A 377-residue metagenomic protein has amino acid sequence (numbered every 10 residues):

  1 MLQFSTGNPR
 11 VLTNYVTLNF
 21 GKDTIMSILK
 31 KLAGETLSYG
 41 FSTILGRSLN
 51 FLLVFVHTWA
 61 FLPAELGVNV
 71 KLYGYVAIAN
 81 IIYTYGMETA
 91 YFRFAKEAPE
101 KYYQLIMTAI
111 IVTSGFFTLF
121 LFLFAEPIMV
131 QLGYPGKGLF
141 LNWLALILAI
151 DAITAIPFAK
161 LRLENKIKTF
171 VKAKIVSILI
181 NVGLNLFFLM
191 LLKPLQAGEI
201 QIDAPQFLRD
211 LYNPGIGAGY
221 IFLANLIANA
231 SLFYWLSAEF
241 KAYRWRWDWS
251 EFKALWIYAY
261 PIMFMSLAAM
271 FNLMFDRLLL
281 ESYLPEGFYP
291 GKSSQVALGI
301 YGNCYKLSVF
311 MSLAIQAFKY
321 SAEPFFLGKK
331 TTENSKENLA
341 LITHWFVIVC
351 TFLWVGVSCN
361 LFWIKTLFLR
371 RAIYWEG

Functional and structural regions predicted by a protein language model:
M1-F51, Y103-Q104, W249-M265, K336 (+3 more regions): N-terminal membrane topogenesis motif
N19-L32, Q196-A218, A224, S231-L273 (+2 more regions): Interhelical loop/hinge segments that connect adjacent transmembrane helices in multipass membrane
I28-E88, T113-A125, I147, V182 (+2 more regions): Signature of the first transmembrane helix
G34-G46, L72, A77, I81-E126 (+6 more regions): Membrane-water interface segments that mark the loop-to-transmembrane alpha-helix transition
F51-E65, M129-V130, L267-F310, G328 (+1 more regions): Helix-terminus/linker motif at the lipid-water interface of multi-pass membrane proteins
W59-L66, E164-K172, I178-S231, G291-S294: Membrane-interface helix-loop junctions in multi-pass transport and translocation proteins
F94-A109, I300-G377: Specific pore-lining/lateral-gate transmembrane helices of multi-pass inner-membrane transport and insertion machines
F116-P135, L192-L208, F352-A372: Short membrane-interface helical motifs at transmembrane helix boundaries in multi-pass membrane transporters
